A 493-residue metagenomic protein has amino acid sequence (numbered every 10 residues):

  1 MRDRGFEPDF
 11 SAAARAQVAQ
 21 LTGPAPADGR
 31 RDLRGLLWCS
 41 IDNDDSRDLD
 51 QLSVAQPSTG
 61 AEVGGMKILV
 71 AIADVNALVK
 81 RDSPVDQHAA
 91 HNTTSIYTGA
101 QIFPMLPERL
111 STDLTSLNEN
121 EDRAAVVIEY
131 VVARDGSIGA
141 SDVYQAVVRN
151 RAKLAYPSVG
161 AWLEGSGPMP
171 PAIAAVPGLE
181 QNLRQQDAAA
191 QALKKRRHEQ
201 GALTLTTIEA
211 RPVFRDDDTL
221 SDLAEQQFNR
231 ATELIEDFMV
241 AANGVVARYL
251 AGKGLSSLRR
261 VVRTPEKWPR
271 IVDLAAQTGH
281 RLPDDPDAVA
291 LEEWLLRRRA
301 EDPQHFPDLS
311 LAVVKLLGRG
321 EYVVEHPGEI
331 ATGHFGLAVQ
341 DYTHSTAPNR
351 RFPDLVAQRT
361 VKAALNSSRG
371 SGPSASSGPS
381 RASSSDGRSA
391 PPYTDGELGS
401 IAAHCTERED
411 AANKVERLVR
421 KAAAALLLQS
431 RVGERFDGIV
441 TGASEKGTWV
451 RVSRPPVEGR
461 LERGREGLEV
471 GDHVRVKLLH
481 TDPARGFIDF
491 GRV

Functional and structural regions predicted by a protein language model:
M1-R2, F10-E462, E466-D472, T481-I488: Electropositive polyanion-binding surfaces
G5: Acidic/His-rich active-site region of diverse nucleotide-sugar glycosyltransferases
F490-V493: Short, compositionally biased
